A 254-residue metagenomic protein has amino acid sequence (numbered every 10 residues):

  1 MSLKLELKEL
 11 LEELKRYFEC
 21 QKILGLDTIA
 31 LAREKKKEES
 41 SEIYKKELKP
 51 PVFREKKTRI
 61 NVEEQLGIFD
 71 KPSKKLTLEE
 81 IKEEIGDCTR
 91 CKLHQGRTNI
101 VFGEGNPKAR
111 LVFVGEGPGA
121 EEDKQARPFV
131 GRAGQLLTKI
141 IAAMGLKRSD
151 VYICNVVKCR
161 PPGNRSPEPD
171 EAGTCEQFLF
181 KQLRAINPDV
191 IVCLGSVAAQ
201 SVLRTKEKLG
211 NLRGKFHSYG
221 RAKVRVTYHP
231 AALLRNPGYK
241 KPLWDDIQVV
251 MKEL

Functional and structural regions predicted by a protein language model:
M1-K8, T28-L31: Short, small/acidic-rich helices and loops at N termini and domain boundaries of DNA replication/processing enzymes
E12, C20-K22, D27-A32, E42-L254: A polyanion-binding, active-site-adjacent surface
Y17: N-terminal glycine-rich, Lys/His-bearing helix-loop that initiates the first secondary-structure elements of many
K37-S40: Terminal amphipathic helices with adjacent charged low-complexity linkers/tails
